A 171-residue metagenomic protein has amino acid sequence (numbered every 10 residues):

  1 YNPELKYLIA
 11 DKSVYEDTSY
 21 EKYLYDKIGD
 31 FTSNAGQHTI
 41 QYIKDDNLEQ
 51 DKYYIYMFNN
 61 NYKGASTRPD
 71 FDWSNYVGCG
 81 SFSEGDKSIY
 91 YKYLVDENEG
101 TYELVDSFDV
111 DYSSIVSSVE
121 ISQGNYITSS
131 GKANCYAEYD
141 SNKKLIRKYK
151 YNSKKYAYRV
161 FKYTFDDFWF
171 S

Functional and structural regions predicted by a protein language model:
Y1-S171: Histidine-/acidic-rich catalytic cores in large beta-rich domains
